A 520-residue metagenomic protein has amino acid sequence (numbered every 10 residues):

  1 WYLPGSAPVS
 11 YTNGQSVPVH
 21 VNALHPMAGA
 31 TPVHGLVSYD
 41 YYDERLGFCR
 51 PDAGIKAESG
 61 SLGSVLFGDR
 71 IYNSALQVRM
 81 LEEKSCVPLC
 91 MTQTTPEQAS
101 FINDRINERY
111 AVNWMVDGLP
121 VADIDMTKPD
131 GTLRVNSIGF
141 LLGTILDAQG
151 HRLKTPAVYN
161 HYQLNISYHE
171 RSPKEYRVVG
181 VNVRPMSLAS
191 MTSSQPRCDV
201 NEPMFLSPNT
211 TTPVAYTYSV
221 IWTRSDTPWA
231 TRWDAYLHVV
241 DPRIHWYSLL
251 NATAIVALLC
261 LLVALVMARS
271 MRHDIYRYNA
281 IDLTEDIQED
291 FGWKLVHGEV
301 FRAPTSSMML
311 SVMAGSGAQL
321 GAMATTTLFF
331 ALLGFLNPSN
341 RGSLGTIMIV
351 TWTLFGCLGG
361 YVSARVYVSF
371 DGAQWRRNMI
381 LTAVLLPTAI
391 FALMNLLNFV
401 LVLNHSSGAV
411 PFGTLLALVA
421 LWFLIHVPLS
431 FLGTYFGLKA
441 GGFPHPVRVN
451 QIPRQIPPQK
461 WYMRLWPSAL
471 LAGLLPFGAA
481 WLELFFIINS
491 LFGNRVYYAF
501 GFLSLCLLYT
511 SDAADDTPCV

Functional and structural regions predicted by a protein language model:
W1-L250: Soluble extramembrane domains flanking the early transmembrane region of eukaryotic membrane proteins
D234-V402, Y435-F436: Hydrophobic alpha-helical transmembrane segments corresponding to the first two to three helices of multi-pass helical
N251-A257, T414-P428, C506-L508: Alpha-helical transmembrane segments
V300-G315, F412-L416, N450-L475, Y497-C506: Membrane-water interface at loop-to-transmembrane-helix junctions
G315-M323, L386-L393, W422-S430, R464-F485: Alpha-helical transmembrane segments of multi-pass integral membrane proteins
N337-T351, L465-A469, F492-L508: Transmembrane alpha-helix entry/boundary detector in multi-pass membrane proteins
L397-H405, L475-L491: Alpha-helical transmembrane segments and their membrane-interface junctions in multi-pass membrane proteins
Y509-C519: Single conserved hydrophobic/aromatic residue that forms the stacking wall/gate of nucleotide- or nucleobase-binding
